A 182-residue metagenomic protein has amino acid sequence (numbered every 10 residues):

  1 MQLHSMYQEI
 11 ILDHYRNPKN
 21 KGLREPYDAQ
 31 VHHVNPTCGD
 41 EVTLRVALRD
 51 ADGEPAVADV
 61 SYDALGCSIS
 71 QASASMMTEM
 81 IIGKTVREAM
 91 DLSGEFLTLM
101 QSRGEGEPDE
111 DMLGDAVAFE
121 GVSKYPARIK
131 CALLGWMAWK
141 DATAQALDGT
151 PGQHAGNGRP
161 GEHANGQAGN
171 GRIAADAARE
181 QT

Functional and structural regions predicted by a protein language model:
M1-G22, K84-T182: C-terminal binding/interaction regions
P18-A64: Structured beta-strand/loop patches that form or line metal/cofactor-binding pockets in enzymes
L23, D40, C67-Q71, K84 (+1 more regions): Gly/Ser/Thr-rich helix-start
V31, D59-G66, A118-A127: A short glycine/serine-rich beta->alpha loop
P36, S68, R128: Glycine-rich phosphate/pyrophosphate-binding beta-alpha loops
D63-C67, G104-E107: A short, ordered amphipathic alpha-helix with a cationic face
I69-A74, C131-L134: Catalytic-loop motifs flanking and including active-site residues across diverse enzymes
S73-T85: Alpha-helical support elements that line or immediately flank enzyme active sites and cofactor-binding pockets
